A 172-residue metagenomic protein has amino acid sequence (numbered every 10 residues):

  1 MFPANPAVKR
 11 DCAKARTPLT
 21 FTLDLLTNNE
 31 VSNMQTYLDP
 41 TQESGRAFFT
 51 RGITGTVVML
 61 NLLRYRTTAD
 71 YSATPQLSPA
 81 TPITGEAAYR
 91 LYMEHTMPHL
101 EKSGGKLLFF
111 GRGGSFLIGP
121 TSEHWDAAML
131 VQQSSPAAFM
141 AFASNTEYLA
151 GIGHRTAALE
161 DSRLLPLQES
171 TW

Functional and structural regions predicted by a protein language model:
A4-A7: Short, low-complexity, charge-dense intrinsically disordered segments
L25-A127, S134, A138, Q168-W172: Short S/T/G/P-rich N-terminal loop/turn motif that feeds into the first structured element of a domain
A138, G151-H154: Short, hydrophobic/aromatic alpha-helical segments in well-folded domains
F142-E147: Short amphipathic alpha-helices in soluble, non-transmembrane regions that often serve as interface/regulatory elements
G153-W172: Charge-dense polyanion-binding interfaces
